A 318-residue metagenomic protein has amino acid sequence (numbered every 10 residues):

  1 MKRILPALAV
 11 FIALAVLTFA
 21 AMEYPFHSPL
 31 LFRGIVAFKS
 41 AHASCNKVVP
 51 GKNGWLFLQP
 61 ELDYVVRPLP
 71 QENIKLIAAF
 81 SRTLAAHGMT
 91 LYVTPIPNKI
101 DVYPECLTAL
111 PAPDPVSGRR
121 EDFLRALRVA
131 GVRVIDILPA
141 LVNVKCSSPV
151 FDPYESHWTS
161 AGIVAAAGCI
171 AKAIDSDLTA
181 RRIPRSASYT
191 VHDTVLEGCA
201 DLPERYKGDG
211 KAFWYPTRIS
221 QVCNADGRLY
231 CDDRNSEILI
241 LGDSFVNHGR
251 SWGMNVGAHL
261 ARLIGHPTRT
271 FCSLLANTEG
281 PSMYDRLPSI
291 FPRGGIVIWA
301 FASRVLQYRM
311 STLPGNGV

Functional and structural regions predicted by a protein language model:
M1-V318: Extracellular glycan-modifying ectodomains
